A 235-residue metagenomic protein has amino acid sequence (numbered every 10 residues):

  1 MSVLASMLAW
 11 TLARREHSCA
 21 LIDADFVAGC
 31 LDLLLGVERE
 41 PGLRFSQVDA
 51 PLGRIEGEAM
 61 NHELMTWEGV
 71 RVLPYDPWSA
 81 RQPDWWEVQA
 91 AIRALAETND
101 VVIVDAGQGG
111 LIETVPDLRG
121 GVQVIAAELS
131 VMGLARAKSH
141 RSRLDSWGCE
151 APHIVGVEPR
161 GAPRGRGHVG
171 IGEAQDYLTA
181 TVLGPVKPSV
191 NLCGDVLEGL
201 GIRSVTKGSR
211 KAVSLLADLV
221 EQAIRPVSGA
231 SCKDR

Functional and structural regions predicted by a protein language model:
M1-S6, D23: Glycine-rich phosphate-binding P-loop
L12-R71: Phosphate-binding loop that captures ATP/GTP phosphates
I22, P74-D76, I103-D105, V124-L129 (+1 more regions): Conserved beta-strand segments of the P-loop GTPase G domain that flank and frequently precede/overlap
E56-W67, R71-L111: Cytosolic-facing regulatory segments adjacent to core modules
E97, G110-V131: Inter-motif core of Ras-like GTPase G domains
A137-E150: Conserved C-terminal guanine-recognition region of P-loop GTPase G domains, centered on the G4
E158-G161, I171-V205: Beta-strand-loop-alpha "switch" segments that mediate conformational coupling across diverse proteins
L197-R235: NTP-binding/hydrolysis catalytic cores, primarily Walker-type P-loop NTPases
